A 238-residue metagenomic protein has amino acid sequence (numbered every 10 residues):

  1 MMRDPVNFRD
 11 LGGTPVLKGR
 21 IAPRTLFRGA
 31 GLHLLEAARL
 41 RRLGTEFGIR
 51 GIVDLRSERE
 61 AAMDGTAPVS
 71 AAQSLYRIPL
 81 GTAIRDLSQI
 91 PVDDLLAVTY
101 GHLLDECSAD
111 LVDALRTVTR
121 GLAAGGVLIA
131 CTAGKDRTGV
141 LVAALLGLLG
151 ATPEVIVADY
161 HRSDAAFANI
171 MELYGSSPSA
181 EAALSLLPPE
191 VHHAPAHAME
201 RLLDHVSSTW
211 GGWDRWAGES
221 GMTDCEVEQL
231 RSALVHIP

Functional and structural regions predicted by a protein language model:
M1-L128, L141-P238: Cys-dependent protein tyrosine phosphatase-like superfamily
A133, R137-T138: Ser/Thr-glycine-rich phosphate-binding loops at phosphate-binding pockets of nucleotides, nucleotide cofactors
